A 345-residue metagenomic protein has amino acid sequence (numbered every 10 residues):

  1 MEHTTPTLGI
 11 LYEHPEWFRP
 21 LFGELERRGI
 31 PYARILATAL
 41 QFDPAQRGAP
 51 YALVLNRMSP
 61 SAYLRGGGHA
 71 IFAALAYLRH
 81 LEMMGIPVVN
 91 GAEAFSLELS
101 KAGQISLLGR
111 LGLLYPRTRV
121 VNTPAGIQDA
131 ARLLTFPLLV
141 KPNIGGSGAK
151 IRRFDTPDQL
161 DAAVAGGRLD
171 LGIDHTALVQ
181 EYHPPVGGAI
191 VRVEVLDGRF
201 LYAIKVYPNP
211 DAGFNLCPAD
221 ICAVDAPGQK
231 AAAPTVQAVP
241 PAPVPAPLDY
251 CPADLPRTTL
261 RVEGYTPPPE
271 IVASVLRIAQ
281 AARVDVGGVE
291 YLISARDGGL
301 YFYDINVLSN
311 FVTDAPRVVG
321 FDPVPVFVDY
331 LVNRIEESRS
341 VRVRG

Functional and structural regions predicted by a protein language model:
E2, L78-G85, A92-A189, D197 (+2 more regions): Active-site nucleotide/adenylate-binding loops and adjacent lid/helix of ATP-dependent enzymes
H3-G9: Extreme N-terminal starter segment of soluble prokaryotic enzymes
E13-V120: Conserved N-proximal alpha/beta basic substrate-recognition cap immediately N-terminal to, or forming the N-lobe
S59-Y63, I144-G145, L308: Short glycine-rich anion-binding loops that position phosphate/pyrophosphate groups of nucleotides and phosphorylated
R152-A279: Phosphate-binding site of ATP-dependent enzymes
D225-V239, P245, E270-V272, G287 (+1 more regions): Active-site "cap" helix and flanking loop/linker of ATP-utilizing ligase/carboxylase catalytic domains
P256-R257, V262-T266, A279-V284, I293-G345: C-terminal active-site "lid" helix and adjoining low-complexity regulatory extension at the edge of ATP-using catalytic
V289-Y291: Hydrophobic residue at the +6 position relative to the catalytic HRD Asp in the kinase catalytic loop
